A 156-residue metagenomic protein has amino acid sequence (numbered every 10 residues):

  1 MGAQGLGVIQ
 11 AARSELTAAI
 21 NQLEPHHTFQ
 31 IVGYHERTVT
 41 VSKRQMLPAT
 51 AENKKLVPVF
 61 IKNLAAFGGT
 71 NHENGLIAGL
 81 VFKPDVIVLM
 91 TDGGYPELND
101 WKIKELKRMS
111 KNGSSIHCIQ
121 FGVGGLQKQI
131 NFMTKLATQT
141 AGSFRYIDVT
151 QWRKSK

Functional and structural regions predicted by a protein language model:
M1-I31, Q45-E52, N63-L64: …and closely analogous acidic/polar surface helices at protein-protein or active-site interfaces in A-domain-like
M1-Q10, G69-N74, F82, N131-K135 (+2 more regions): Scaffold/interface architecture of coatomer-like assemblies
V8-A19, N53-F60, N71-G75, W101-E105 (+1 more regions): Stable alpha-helical elements in mature extracytoplasmic
T17-T28, K62-G69, L80-D85, K107-K111 (+2 more regions): Sec-exported extracytoplasmic/periplasmic mature domains
I31-G33, L89, C118-Q120: Structural beta-sheet core signal
V39-V41, Q45-V88, Y95-E97, Q120-Q129: Von Willebrand factor
N63-L64, G93-Q139, S143-W152: VWA/integrin I-like adhesion module and closely mimicked acidic/polar interface patches used
